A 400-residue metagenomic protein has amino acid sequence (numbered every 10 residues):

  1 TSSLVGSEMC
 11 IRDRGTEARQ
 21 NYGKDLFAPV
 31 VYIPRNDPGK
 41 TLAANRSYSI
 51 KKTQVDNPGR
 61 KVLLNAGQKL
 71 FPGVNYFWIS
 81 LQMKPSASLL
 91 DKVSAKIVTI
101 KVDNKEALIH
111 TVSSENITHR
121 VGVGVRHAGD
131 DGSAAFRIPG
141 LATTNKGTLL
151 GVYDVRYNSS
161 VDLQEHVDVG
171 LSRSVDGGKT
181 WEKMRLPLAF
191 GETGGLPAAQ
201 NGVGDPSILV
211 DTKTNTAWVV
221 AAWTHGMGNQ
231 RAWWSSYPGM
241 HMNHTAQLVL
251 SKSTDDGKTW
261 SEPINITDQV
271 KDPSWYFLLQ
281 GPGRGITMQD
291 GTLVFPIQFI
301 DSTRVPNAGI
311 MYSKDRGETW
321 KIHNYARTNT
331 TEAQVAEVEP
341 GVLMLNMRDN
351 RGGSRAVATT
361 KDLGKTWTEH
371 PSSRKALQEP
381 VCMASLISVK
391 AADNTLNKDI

Functional and structural regions predicted by a protein language model:
T1-G6, I11: Single conserved hydrophobic/aromatic residue that forms the stacking wall/gate of nucleotide- or nucleobase-binding
R14-Q20: Short amphipathic, basic-aromatic surface patches that mediate peripheral association with negatively charged
D25-Y32: Beta-strand signatures of extracellular beta-sandwich domains
I33-R60: Solvent-exposed beta-strand/loop surfaces of large extracellular or lumenal domains
S49-P58, F71-W78, Q82, T111-I400: Asp-box/BNR beta-propeller blade signature and adjacent active/binding-site loops in extracellular glycan-interacting
V62-L70: Beta-sandwich interaction modules
P72-V74, P85-K96: Short glycine/proline/serine/threonine-rich loop/turn segments at secondary-structure transition edges
S88-S94, V102-S114, R231: Beta-sandwich strand segments
